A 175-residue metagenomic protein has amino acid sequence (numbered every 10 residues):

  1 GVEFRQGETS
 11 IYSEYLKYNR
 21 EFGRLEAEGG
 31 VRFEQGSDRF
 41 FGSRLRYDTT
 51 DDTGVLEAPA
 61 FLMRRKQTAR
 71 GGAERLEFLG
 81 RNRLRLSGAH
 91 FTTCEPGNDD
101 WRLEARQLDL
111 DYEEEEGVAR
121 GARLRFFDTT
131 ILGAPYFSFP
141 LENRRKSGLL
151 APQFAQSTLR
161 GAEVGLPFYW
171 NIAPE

Functional and structural regions predicted by a protein language model:
G1-E175: Structural signature for solvent-exposed beta-strand/loop edge elements and short helix-capping sites, enriched
